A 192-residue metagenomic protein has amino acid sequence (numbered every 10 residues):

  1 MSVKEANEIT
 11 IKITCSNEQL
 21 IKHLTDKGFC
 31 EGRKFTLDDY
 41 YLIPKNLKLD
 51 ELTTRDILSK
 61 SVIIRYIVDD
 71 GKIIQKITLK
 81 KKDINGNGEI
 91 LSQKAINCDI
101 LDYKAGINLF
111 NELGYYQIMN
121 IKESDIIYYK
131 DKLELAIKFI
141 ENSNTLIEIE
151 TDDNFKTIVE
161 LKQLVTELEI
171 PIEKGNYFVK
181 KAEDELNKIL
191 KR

Functional and structural regions predicted by a protein language model:
M1-K132, P171-R192: N-terminal strand-loop-strand beta-hairpin
I13-C15, I100, F139, E150-D153: Short, structured patches in soluble enzyme cores that scaffold and shape functional sites
R65-V68, N144-N154: Short, basic, helix/turn surface patches
E134-I140, L146: Strongly charged, low-complexity linkers/loops
T151-K181: Mixed-charge, glycine-accented linear interaction segment located at domain edges/termini
